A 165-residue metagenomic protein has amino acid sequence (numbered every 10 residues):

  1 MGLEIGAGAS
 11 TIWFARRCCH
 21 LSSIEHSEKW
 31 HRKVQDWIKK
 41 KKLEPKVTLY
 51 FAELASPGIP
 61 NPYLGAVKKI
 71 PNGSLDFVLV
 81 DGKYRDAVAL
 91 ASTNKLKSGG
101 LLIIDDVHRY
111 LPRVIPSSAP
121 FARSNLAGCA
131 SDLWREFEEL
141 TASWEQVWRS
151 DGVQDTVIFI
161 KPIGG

Functional and structural regions predicted by a protein language model:
M1-G2, S22-I24, D76-V80, I103: Short catalytic-loop micro-motif centered on adjacent basic/acidic residues
M1-S56: SAM cofactor-binding core of SAM-dependent methyltransferases, primarily the Rossmann-like beta-alpha-beta module
G6-A9, G82-D86: Short beta->alpha connector loops
T11-A15, H31, Q35, V67 (+3 more regions): Short amphipathic alpha-helical segments and helix-helix/interface helices
E53-K69: Surface-exposed interaction regions that form or flank ligand-binding interfaces
V67-F77: A short acidic, Gly/Pro-enriched loop at the edge of an enzyme's catalytic core that lines a small-molecule cofactor
F77, K83-G165: C-terminal substrate-binding/active-site "lid" region of AdoMet-derived donor-dependent transferases
